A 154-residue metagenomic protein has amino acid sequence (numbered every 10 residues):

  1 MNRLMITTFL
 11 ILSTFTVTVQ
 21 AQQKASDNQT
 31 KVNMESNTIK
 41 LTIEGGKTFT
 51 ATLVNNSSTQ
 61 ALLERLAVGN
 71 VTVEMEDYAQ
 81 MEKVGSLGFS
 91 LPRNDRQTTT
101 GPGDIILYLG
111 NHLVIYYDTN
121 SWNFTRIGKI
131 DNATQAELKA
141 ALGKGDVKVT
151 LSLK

Functional and structural regions predicted by a protein language model:
M1-L4: Positively charged n-region of N-terminal signal peptides that target proteins for export
T7-F15: Bacterial N-terminal signal peptides
S13, N33, I43, L107 (+1 more regions): A generic structural signal for short, solvent-exposed coil/turn residues that cap or connect secondary-structure
V19-A21: Boundary at the C-terminal end of the N-terminal hydrophobic targeting segment
A25-E35: N-terminal, intrinsically disordered, polar/charged segments of Gram-positive cell-envelope systems that serve as
S36-M81: N-terminal secretory signal peptides
L66, N70-K154: Glycine-rich active-site loops that engage anionic ligands at enzyme catalytic sites
